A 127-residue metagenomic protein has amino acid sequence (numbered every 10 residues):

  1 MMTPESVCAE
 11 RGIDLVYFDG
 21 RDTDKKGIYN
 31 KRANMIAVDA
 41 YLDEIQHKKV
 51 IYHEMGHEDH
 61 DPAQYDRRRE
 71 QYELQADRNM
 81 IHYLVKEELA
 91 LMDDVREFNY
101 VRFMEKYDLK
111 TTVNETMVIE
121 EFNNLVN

Functional and structural regions predicted by a protein language model:
M1-N127: Active-site hotspot residues in diverse enzymes, especially metal/ion-binding acidic/histidine motifs
